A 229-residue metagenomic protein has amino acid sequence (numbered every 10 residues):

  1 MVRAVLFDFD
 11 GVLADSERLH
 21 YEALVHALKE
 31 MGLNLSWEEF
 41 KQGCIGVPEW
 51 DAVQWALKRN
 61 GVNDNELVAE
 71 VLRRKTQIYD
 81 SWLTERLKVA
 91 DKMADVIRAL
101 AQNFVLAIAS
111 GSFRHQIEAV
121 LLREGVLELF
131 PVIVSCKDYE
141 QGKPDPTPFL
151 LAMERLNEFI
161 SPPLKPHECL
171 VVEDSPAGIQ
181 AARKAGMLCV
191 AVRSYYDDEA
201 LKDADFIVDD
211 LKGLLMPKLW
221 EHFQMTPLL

Functional and structural regions predicted by a protein language model:
M1-Q42, K202: Active-site neighborhood of HAD-like aspartate-dependent phosphohydrolases
M1-R3, A94, R114, E118-L229: Asp-based, Mg2+/Mn2+-dependent phosphohydrolase catalytic module
Y21, V25, E49-Q54, R114: An amphipathic alpha-helix signature
K29, L100-A101, R183: Anion (oxyanion) recognition and catalysis
L33-K41, G61-V71, E128-L129, S161-P166: Short, surface-exposed acidic
N34, V105-L106, L188: Residue-level detector of anion-binding/catalytic polar loops
I45-S81: A metal-dependent, Asp-based hydrolase signature
S81-I108, R114, E118: Short, acidic loop-to-helix structural element flanking the phosphoryl-transfer center in phosphate-processing enzymes
